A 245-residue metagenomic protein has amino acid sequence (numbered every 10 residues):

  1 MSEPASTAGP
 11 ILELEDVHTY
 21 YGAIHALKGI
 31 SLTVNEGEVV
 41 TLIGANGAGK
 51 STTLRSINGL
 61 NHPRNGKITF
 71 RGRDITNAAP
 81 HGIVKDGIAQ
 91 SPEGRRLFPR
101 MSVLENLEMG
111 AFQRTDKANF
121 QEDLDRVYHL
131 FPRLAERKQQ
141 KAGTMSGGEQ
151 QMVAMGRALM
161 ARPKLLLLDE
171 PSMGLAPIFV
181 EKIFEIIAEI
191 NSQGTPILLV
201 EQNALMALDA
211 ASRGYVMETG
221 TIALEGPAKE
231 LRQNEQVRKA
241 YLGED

Functional and structural regions predicted by a protein language model:
S2-D245: Glycine-rich phosphate-binding loops of nucleotide-dependent enzymes
